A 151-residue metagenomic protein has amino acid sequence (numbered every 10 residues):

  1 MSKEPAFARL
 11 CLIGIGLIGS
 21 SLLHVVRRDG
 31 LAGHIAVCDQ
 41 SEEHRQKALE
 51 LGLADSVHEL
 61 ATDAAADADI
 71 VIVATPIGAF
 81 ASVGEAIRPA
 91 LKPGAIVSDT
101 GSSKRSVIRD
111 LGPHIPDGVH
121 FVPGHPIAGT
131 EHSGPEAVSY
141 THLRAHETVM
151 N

Functional and structural regions predicted by a protein language model:
S2-V57: NAD(P)+-binding Rossmann beta1-loop-alpha1 motif at the extreme N-terminus of oxidoreductases
R9, D69-I70, I96: Structural motif
A32, K92-A95, G118-V119: A short helix->loop->beta-strand "cap" motif at the edges of active sites that frequently abuts
A36, V97-S98, V122: Structural detector of well-ordered beta-strand residues that form the stable sheet scaffold of enzyme domains
T62-L91: Rossmann-like NAD(P)-binding element
G101-E131, P135-A137: Rossmann-fold NAD(P)-binding glycine/threonine-rich loop
T141-T148: Conserved small/polar residues in nucleotide/adenosyl-binding loops
